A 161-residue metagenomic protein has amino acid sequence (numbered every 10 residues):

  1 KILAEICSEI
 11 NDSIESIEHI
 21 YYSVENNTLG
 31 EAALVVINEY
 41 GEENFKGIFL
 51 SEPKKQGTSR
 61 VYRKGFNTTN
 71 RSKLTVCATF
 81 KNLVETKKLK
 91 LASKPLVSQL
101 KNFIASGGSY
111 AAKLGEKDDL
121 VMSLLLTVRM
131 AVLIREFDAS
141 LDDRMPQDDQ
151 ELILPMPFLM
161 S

Functional and structural regions predicted by a protein language model:
K1-S109, F158-S161: Mg2+-dependent endonuclease catalytic cores in nucleic-acid-processing enzymes, primarily RNase H-like
H19, K113, L120: Acidic, Mg2+-coordinating catalytic modules of nucleic-acid enzymes
S23, E116-K117: Intrinsically disordered, low-complexity regulatory regions of eukaryotic regulatory proteins
T28-L29, L96, G115, V128-A131: Short, glycine-/Ser/Thr-/acidic-enriched flexible segments
G107-Y110, L120-M130: Amphipathic alpha-helical interaction/assembly segments
A112-G115, F137: Long, compositionally biased intrinsically disordered regions
K117-L120, A139: Helicase-core coupling region on the C-terminal RecA-like lobe
T127-S161: Acidic two-metal-ion nuclease catalytic site recognized across multiple nuclease folds, prominently DnaQ/RNase D-T
